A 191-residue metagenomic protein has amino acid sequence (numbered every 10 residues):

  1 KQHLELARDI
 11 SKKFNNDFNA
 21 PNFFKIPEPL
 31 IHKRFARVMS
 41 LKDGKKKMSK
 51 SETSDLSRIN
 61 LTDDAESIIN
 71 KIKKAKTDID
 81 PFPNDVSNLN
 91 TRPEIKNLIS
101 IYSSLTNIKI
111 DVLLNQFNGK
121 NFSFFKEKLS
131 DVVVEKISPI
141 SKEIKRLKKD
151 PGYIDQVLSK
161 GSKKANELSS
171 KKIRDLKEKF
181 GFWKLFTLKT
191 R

Functional and structural regions predicted by a protein language model:
Q2-R191: Conserved nucleotide- and phosphate/pyrophosphate-binding catalytic cores in adenylate/nucleotidyl-handling enzymes
